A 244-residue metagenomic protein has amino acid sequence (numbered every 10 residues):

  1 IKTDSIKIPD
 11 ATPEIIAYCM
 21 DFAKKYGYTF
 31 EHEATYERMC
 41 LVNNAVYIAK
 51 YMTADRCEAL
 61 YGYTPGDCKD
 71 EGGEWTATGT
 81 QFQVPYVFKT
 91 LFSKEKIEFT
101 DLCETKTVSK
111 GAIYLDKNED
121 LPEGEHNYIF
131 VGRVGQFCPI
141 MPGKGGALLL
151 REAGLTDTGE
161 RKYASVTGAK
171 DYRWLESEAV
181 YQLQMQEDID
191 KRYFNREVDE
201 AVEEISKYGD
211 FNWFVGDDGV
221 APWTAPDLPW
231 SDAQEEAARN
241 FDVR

Functional and structural regions predicted by a protein language model:
I1-P9: Catalytic palm active-site di-aspartate
P13-R244: C-terminal, non-catalytic extensions of nucleic-acid polymerases
